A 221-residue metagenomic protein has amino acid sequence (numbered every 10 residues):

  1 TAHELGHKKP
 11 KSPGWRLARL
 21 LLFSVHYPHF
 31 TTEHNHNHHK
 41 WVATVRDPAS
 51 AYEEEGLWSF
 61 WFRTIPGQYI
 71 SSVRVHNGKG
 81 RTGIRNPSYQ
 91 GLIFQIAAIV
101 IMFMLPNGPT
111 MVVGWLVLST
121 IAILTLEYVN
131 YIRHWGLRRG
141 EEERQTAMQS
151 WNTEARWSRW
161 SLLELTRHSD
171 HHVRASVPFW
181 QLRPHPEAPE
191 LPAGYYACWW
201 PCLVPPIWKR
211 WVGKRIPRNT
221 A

Functional and structural regions predicted by a protein language model:
T1-A2: Transmembrane alpha-helices and immediately adjacent membrane-cytoplasm interface residues in multi-pass integral
P10-Y89, T110, W115, I121-A221: Cytosolic/stromal cytosol-facing helical appendages immediately following the last transmembrane segment
Q90-F103: Core segments of transmembrane alpha-helices that mediate helix-helix packing or line hydrophobic substrate/ligand
M102, P109-T110: C-terminal catalytic/scaffold cores in eukaryotic proteins
